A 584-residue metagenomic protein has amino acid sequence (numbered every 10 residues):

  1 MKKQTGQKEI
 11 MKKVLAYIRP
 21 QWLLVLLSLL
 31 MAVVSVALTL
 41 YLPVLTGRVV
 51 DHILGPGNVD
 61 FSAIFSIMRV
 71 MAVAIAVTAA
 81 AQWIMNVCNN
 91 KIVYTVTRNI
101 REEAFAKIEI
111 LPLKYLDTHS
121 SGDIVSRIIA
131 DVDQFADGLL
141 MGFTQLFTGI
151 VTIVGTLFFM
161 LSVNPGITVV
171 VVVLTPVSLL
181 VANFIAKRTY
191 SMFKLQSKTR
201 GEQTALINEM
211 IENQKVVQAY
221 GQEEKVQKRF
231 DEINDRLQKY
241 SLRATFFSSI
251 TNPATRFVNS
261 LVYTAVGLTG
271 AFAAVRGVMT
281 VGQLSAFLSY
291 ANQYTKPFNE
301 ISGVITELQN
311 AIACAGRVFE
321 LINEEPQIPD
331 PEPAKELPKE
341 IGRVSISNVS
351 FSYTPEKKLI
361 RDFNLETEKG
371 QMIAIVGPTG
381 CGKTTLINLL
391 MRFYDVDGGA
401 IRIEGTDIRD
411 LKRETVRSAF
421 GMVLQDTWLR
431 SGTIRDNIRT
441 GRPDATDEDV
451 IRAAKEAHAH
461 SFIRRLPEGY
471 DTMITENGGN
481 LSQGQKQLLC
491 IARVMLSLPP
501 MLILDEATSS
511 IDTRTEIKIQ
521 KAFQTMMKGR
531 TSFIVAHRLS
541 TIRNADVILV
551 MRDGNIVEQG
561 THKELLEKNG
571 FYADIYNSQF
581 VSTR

Functional and structural regions predicted by a protein language model:
M1-T5, Y94, E102-S126, A130-V132 (+7 more regions): Short intracellular "coupling" helices and adjacent cytoplasmic loop segments at the cytosolic face of multi-pass
I10, I18, V50, M85 (+3 more regions): Juxtamembrane loop-to-helix connectors within ABC transporter transmembrane domains
L15, L113-K114, A130-L139, F143 (+6 more regions): An intracellular "coupling" helix at the cytosolic face of ABC transporter transmembrane type-1 domains
L15, L23-V44, R48, I67 (+7 more regions): Alpha-helical segments in transporter systems
V25-I84, S162-G166, G277-V281: Transmembrane helix-loop-helix hairpins at lipid-water interfaces of multipass membrane proteins, especially the type-1
P43, G47, A76-A80, F143-A186 (+1 more regions): A hydrophobic transmembrane-helix motif
Q222, F246, Y263, Q293-L321: Cytosolic ends of transmembrane helices, especially the final helix of ABC transmembrane type-1 domains
N323, D330, L337-R584: ABC-type nucleotide-binding domain
